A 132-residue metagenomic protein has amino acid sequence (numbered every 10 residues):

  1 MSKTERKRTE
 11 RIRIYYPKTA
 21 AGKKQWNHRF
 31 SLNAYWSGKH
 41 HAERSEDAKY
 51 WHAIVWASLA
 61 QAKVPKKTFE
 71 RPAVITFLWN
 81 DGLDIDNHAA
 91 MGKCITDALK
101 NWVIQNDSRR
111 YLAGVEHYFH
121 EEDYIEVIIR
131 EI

Functional and structural regions predicted by a protein language model:
M1-I132: Catalytic phosphate/metal-binding cores of nucleic-acid and nucleotide-processing enzymes, i.e., regions that mediate
